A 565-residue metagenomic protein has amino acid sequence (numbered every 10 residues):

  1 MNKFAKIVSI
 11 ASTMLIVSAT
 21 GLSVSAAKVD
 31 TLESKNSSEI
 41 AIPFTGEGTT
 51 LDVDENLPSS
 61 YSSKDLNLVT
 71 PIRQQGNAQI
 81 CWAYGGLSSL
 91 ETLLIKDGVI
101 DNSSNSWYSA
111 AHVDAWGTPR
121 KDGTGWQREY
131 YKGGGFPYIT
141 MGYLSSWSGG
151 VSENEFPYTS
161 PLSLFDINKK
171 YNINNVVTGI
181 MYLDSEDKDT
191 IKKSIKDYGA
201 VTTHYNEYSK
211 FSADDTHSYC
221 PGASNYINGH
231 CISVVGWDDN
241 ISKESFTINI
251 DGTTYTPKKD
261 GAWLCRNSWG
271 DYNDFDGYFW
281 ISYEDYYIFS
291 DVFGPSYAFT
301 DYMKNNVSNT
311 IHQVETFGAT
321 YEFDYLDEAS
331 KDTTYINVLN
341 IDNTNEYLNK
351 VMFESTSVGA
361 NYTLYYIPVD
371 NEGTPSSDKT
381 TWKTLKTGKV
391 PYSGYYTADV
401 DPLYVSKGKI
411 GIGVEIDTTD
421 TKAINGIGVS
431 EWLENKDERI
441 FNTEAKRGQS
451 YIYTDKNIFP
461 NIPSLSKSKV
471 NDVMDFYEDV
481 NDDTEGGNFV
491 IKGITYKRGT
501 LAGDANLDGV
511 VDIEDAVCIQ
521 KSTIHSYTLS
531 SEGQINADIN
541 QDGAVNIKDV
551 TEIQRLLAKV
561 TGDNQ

Functional and structural regions predicted by a protein language model:
N2-S25: Sec-dependent N-terminal signal peptides of Gram-positive bacterial secreted proteins and lipoproteins
S18, L22-V24, K497-Q565: Cellulosome-associated attachment modules in secreted, modular CAZymes
A27-N349, E354-G388, G428-L433: Catalytic-core signature of thiol
K64, L183-D184, N206, D342 (+12 more regions): A structural detector for beta-sheet-dominated domains
C81, L144, T203, V234 (+9 more regions): Residue-level detector of buried hydrophobic side-chain packing in well-ordered secondary-structure elements
K196, K258, N343-T344, S357 (+5 more regions): Surface-exposed coil/turn segments at beta-strand junctions on protein surfaces, enriched
G359-A445: Aromatic- and Gly/Pro-enriched, solvent-exposed loop/edge beta-strand patches characteristic of beta-rich domains
L433-T500: PGST-rich, cysteine-poor low-complexity/disordered linker and tail segments that act as flexible spacers
